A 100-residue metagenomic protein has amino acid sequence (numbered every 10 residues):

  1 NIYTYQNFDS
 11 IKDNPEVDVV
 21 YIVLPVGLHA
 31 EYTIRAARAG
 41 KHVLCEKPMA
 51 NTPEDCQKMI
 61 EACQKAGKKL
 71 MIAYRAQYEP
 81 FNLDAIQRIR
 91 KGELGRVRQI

Functional and structural regions predicted by a protein language model:
I2-N7: Conserved SAM-binding strand-loop segment of SAM-dependent methyltransferases
F8-S10, A76: Short, solvent-exposed coil/turn elements at secondary-structure transition points
D13-E16: Alpha-helix C-terminal capping/helix-to-coil transition sites in glycosyltransferase folds
D18-V19, Q99: Short, Asp-centered acidic motifs that coordinate Mg2+ and/or phosphate in catalytic or ligand-binding sites
V19, P25-V26, A30-Y78, G92: Beta-strand-loop-alpha-helix segment that lines the small-molecule cofactor/substrate pocket of alpha/beta enzymes
Y78-I100: Oxidoreductase and adenylate-handling cofactor-binding alpha/beta cores
